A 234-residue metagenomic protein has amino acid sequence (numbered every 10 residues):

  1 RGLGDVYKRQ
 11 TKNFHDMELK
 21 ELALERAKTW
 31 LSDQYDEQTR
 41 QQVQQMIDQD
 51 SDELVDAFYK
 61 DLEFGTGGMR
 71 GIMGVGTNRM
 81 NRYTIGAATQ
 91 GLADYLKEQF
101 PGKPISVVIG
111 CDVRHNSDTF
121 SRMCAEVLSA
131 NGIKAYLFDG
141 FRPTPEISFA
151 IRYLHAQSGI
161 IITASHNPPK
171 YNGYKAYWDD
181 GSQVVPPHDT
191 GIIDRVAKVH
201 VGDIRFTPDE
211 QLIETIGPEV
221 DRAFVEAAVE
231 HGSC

Functional and structural regions predicted by a protein language model:
R1-Y7: Short, small-residue-biased leader/transition segments that mark boundaries at the very start of proteins
F14-A87, R195-G202: Cofactor-/ligand-binding subdomain signature composed of acidic, glycine-rich, tryptophan-containing flexible loops
L19, W30-L31, G102-D179: Ferredoxin-reductase
W30, Q34, E53-F58, L62 (+1 more regions): Gly/Ser/Thr-enriched, mixed-charge loops and adjacent short helices that form phosphate/oxyanion-binding elements
E63-R79, K103-V108, E126-A130, V199-E219 (+1 more regions): Gly-rich Lys/Arg/Thr-decorated short loops/hinges at beta-loop-alpha junctions or inter-strand turns that position
M80-Q90, N116-S117, D139, P143 (+1 more regions): Phosphate/oxyanion-binding active-site loops and adjacent basic polyanion-contact surfaces
T89-V107, H231-C234: Glycine-rich phosphate/diphosphate-binding loops that line cofactor/substrate pockets in enzymes
